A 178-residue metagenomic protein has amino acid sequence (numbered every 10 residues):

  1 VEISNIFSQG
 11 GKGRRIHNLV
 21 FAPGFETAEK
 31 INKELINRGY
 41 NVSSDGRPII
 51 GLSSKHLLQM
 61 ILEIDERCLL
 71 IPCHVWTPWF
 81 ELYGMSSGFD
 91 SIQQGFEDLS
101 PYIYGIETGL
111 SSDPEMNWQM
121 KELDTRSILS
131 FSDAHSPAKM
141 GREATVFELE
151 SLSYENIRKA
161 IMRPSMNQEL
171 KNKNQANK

Functional and structural regions predicted by a protein language model:
V1-D45, Q59-L62, R67, P78-K178: Charged catalytic cores and adjacent phosphate/nucleic-acid-binding surfaces used for phosphate/nucleic-acid chemistry
R47-L52: Active-site glycine- and acidic-residue-rich loops that bind and position anionic ligands or nucleotide-like cofactors
S53-L57: Alpha-helical packing segments of well-folded alpha/beta enzyme cores
P72-W76: Short, well-ordered beta-to-alpha junction loops that form the rim of enzyme active sites and present histidine/acidic
